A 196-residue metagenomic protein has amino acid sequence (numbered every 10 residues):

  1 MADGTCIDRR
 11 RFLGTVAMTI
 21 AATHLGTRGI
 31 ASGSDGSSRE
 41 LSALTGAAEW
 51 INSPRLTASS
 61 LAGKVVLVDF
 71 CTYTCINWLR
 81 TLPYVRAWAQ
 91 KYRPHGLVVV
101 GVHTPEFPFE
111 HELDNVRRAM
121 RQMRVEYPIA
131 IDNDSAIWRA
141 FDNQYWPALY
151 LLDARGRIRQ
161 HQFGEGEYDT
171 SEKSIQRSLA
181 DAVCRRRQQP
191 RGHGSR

Functional and structural regions predicted by a protein language model:
A2-I20: N-terminal secretory signal peptides and thylakoid transit peptides that target proteins across membranes
I30-S59: N-terminal "domain-start" segment that seeds a small globular fold
A58-I76, V99: Short active-site neighborhood of thiol/selenol oxidoreductases, capturing the structured segment around
G63-V66, H95-V98, V125-Y127, A154: Loop/turn elements at helix/coil->beta-strand transitions in domains of secreted/extracellular proteins
L79-M123, N133-R139: Structural microenvironment flanking redox-active thiols in thiol-disulfide oxidoreductases
R121-V125, D132-S174: Thiol/disulfide oxidoreductase modules built on the thioredoxin-like
